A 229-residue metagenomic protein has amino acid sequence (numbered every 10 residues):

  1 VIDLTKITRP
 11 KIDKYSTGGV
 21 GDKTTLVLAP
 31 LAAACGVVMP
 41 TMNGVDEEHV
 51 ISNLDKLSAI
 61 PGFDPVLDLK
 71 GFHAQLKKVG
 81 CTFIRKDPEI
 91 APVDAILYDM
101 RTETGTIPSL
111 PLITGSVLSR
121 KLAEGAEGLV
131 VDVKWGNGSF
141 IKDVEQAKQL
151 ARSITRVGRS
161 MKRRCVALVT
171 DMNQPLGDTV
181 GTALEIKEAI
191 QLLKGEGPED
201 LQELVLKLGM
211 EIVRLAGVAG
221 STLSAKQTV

Functional and structural regions predicted by a protein language model:
V1-E47: Active-site cofactor/substrate anionic-group-binding motifs, chiefly glycine- and Lys/Arg-rich phosphate-binding loops
L26-M39, R120-G125, S160-M161, L215: Alpha-helix C-terminal capping segments
M42, L76, I84-K86, V117 (+2 more regions): Short beta-strand segments
K56-T82, R152-G158, K162: A glycine-rich helix N-cap at a beta->alpha junction
K77-A126: Phosphate/diphosphate-binding glycine-rich loops and adjacent basic-rich segments that engage nucleotide
D94-E103, D132-I141, M172-P175: Active-site-proximal beta-alpha loop/turn segments in soluble metabolic enzymes
V133-T170: Functional cores that coordinate and move charged inorganic groups
V157, M161-V229: A glycine- and small/hydrophobic-rich beta-loop-beta segment that serves as a flexible "lid/hinge" or phosphate-binding
